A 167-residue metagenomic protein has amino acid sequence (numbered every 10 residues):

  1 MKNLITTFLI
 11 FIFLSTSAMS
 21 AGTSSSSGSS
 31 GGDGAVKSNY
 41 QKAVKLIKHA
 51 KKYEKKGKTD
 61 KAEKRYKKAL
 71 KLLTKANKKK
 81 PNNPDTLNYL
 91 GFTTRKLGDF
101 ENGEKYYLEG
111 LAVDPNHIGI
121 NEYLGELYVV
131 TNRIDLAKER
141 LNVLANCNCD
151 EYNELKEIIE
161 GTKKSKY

Functional and structural regions predicted by a protein language model:
T23-K37, K52, K138-Y167: Terminal, low-structured helical/coil segments at or just beyond the last alpha-helical repeat
K55, K96, V130-T131, G161-S165: Register position in tetratricopeptide repeats
K79, V113, L144-C147: Structural marker of alpha-solenoid helical repeat scaffolds
N83, H117, C149-Y152: Residue-level recognition of tetratricopeptide repeat
